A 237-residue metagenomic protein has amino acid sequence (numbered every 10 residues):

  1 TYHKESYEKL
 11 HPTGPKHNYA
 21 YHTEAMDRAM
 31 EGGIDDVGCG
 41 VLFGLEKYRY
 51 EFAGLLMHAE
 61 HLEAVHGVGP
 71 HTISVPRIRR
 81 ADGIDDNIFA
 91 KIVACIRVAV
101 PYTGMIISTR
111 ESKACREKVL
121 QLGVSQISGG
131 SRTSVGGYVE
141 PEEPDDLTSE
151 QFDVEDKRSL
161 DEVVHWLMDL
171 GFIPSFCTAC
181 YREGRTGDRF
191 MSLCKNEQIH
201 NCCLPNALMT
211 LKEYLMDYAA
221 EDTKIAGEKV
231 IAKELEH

Functional and structural regions predicted by a protein language model:
T1-H11, D36-G38: N-terminal small/glycine-rich loop or linker at the start of catalytic domains across soluble metabolic enzymes
H3-Y7, V93-R97, P141-P144, E155-D156: A short alpha-helix capping/helix-coil boundary motif
K4, S112-K113, L160: Alpha-helix N-cap/helix-start and coil->helix boundary motif
S6-Y7, Y48-Y50, Y138-V139, T186-G187: Short Asp/Glu-rich motifs
Y7-Y19, E46, G83-D85, D145-D153: Glycine-rich tight-turn/loop motif centered on a GG-T
E8, G38, R97-V98, D146 (+1 more regions): Generic signal for short, ordered secondary-structure residues within or immediately flanking folded domains
A20-D82, I88-A114, Q121, Q126 (+1 more regions): Conserved C-terminal portion of the radical SAM core fold that forms the substrate/S-adenosylmethionine-binding
E117, L122-S125, S131-H237: Radical SAM enzyme core and accessory elements
